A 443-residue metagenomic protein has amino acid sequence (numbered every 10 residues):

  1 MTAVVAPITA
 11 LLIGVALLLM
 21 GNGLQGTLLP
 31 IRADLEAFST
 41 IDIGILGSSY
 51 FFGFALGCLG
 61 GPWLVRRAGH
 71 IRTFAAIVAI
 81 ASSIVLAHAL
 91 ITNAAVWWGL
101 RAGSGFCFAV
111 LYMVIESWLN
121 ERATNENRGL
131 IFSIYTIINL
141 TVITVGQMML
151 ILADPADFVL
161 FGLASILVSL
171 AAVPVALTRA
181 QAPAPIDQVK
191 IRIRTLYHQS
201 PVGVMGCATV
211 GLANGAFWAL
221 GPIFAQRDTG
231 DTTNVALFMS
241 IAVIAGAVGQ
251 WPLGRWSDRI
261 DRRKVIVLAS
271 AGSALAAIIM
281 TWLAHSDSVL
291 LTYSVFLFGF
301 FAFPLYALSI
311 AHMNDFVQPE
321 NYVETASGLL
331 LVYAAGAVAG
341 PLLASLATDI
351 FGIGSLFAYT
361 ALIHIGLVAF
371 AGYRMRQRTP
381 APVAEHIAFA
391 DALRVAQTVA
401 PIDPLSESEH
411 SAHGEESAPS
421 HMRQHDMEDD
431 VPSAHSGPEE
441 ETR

Functional and structural regions predicted by a protein language model:
M1-A3, P183-I193, R374-R443: Intrinsic disorder in cytosolic terminal tails and internal cytosolic loops of multi-pass membrane transporters
T2-F51, S200-C207, N214-D231, V235: Helix-loop boundary and gating motifs at the non-cytosolic
T40-I41, N125-Y135, T232-T233, V317-L329: Loop-to-transmembrane helix entry/capping segments in MFS-fold secondary transporters and related SLC/MFSD carriers
G57-H70, D154, G249-D261, T348-D349: Helix-to-loop junctions at the C-terminal end of transmembrane segments in multipass secondary transporters
R72-L86, S165, K264-I279, A358-A361: Structural signature of the two symmetry-related core transmembrane helices
V110-A123, G221, F303-Q318: Intracellular juxtamembrane helix-capping segments at the cytosolic ends of symmetry-related transmembrane helices
L150-I151, S165-P185, L367-M375: C-terminal membrane-cytosol helix-exit motif in multi-pass small-molecule transporters
R263-A307: C-terminal transmembrane helical hairpin of 12-TM major facilitator-type secondary transporters
